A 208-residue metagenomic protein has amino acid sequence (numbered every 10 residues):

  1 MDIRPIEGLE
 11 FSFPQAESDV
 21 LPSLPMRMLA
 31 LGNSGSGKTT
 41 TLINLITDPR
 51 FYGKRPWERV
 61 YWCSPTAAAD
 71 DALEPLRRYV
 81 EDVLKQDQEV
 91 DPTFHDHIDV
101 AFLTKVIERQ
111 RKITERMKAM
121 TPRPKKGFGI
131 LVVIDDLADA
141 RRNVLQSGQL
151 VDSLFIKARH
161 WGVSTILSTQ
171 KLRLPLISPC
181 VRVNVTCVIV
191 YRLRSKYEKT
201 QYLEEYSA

Functional and structural regions predicted by a protein language model:
M1-A16, A67: N-terminal pre-Walker A segment at the start of P-loop NTPase domains
I6-G8, Y52, E89, H97: Alpha-helical structural elements
S12, A16-P25, Y52: Phosphate-binding P-loop
P14, M28-P49, E58, P65-A69 (+2 more regions): Conserved P-loop NTPase motor cores
P49-R50, V80: Active-site catalytic pocket residues across diverse enzymes, especially alpha/beta-hydrolases
A72-V83: Short, aromatic/basic amphipathic alpha-helical patches
V83-A101: Short acidic-hydrophobic, aromatic-tinged amphipathic segments that line or gate anion-handling sites
